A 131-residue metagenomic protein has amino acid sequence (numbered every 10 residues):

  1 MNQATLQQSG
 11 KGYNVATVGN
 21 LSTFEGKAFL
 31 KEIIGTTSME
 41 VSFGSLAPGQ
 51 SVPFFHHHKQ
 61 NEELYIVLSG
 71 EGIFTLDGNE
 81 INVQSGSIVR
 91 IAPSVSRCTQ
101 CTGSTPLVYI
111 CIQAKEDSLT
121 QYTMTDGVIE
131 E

Functional and structural regions predicted by a protein language model:
M1-S38, M124-E131: A short, N-terminal "cap"/entry segment at the start of jelly-roll beta-barrel domains of the cupin/DSBH fold
Q8, C98-E131: Double-stranded beta-helix
T23-F29, S42-H58: Conserved short histidine dyad/triad with adjacent acidic residue
K31-I33, P53-H58, Q100-T102, Q121-Y122: Short histidine-centered beta-strand/loop micro-motifs that create catalytic or ligand/metal-coordination sites
T36-M39, A47-S51, E71, K115-S118: Short, charged/polar surface micro-motifs in flexible loops or helix N-caps
S45-A47, H57-T75, A114: Short, conserved beta-strand element in jelly-roll/cupin
F54, F74-T75, I91, R97-G103: Short beta-strand His + acidic residue motifs that chelate non-heme Fe in jelly-roll/DSBH and cupin folds
G78-P93: Short acidic-glycine-tyrosine-enriched beta hairpin
